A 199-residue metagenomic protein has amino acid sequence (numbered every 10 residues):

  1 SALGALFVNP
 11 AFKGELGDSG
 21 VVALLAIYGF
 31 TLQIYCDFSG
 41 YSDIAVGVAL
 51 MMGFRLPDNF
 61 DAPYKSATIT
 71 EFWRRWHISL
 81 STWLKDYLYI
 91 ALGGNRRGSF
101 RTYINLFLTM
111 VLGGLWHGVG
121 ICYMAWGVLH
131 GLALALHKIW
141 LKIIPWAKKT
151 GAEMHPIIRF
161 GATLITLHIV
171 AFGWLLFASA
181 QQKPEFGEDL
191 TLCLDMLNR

Functional and structural regions predicted by a protein language model:
S1-R199: Membrane-embedded transmembrane alpha-helical bundles that form the catalytic cores of multi-pass lipid-modifying
